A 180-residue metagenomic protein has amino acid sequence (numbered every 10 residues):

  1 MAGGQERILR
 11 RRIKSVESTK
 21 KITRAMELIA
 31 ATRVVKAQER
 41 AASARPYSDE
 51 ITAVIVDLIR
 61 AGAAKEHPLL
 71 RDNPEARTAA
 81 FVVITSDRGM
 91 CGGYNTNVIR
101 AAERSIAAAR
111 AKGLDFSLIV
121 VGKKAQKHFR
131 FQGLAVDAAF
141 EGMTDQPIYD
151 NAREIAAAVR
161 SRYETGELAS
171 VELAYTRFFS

Functional and structural regions predicted by a protein language model:
M1-S180: Conserved loop-to-helix interface motifs that mediate assembly, gating, or partner/ligand docking in ancient ring
